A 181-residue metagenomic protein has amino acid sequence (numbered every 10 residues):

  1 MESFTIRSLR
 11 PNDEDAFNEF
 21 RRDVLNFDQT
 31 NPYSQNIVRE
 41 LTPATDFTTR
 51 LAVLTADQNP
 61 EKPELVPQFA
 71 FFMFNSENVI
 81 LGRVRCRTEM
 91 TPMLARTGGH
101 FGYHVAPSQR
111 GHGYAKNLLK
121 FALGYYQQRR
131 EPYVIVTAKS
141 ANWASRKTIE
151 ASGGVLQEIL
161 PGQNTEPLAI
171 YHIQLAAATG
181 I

Functional and structural regions predicted by a protein language model:
M1-H100, T165-I181: GNAT-family acyltransferases
L9, V105, A138: Hydrophobic adenine-recognition pocket in adenosine-nucleotide-binding enzymes
Y103-H112, A141: Active-site acidic-Proline motif in GNAT/NAT acetyltransferases
Q109, G113-F121: Conserved acetyl-CoA pyrophosphate-binding loop and the N-cap/start of the following alpha-helix in GNAT-like
K116, S140-E158: Conserved active-site alpha-helix within GNAT-family acetyltransferase domains
Y126-A138: Conserved GNAT acetyl-CoA-binding A-motif
T137, G153-I170: Conserved catalytic-core motifs of GNAT/GCN5-like acyltransferases
